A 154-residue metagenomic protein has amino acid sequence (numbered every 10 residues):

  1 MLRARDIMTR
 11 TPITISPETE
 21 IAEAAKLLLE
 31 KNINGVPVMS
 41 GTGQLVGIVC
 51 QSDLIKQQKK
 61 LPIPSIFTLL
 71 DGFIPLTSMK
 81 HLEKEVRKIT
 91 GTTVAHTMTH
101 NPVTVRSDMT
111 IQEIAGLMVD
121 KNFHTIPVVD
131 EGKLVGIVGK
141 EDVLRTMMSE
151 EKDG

Functional and structural regions predicted by a protein language model:
M1-L27, I33, V38-G41, L45-V46 (+3 more regions): Bateman/CBS regulatory modules and CBS-like beta-alpha motifs in cytosolic regions of diverse proteins
K31-N32, N122: Short, basic and Ser/Thr-rich N-terminal targeting/leader segments
G41, S52, D108, E141 (+1 more regions): Fold-independent oxyanion-binding glycine-rich loops and adjacent beta-strand/coil segments at enzyme active sites
G47-C50, I137-V143: Short hydrophobic beta-strand motif reused across regulatory alpha/beta modules
G47-Q57, L61, H81-K84: N-terminal short leaders/motifs
I55-L70, L144-G154: A short, polar/charged loop-to-alpha-helix boundary motif
K121-T125, G139-E151: Gly/Ser-rich helix-loop-strand patches that form or flank binding pockets for ribonucleotide-derived cofactors
